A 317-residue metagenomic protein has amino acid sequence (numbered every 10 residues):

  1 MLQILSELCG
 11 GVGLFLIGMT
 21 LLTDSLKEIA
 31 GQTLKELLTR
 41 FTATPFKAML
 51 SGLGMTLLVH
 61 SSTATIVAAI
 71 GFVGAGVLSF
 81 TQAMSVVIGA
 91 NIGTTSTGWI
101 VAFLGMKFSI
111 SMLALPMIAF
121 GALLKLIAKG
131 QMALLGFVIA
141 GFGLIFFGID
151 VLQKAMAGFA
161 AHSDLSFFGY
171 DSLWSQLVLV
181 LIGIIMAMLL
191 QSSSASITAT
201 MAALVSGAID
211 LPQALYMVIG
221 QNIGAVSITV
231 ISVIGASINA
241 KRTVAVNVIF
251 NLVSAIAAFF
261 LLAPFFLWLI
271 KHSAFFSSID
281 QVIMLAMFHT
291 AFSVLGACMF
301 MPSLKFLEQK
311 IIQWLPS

Functional and structural regions predicted by a protein language model:
M1-P45, V138-I185, A203: Helix-loop-helix hairpins and the membrane-proximal interhelical loops of multi-pass alpha-helical transport proteins
L2, S6, T81-G89, W99-Q153 (+1 more regions): Signature of multi-pass transmembrane helix bundles
C9-T20, G52-T56, M117-L126, G141-V151 (+3 more regions): Hydrophobic core segments of alpha-helical transmembrane domains in multi-pass membrane transport and ion-translocation
M19-E28, A69-G76, F120-Q131, T229-A236: C-terminal ends of transmembrane helices
Q32, R40, T44, A48 (+12 more regions): Alpha-helical transmembrane segments of multi-pass membrane proteins, especially transporters and channels
T56-T63, M84-G98, I110-A114, I219-I228 (+2 more regions): Membrane-embedded alpha-helical segments of transport systems, primarily multispan ion/solute transporters
T65-N91, G98-L113, A187-G224, V233-N239 (+2 more regions): Membrane-interfacial helix-loop connectors
G105, I149, M156-D171, G235-S317: Transmembrane alpha-helical segments and their short flanking loops that form helix-hairpins/helix-helix interfaces
